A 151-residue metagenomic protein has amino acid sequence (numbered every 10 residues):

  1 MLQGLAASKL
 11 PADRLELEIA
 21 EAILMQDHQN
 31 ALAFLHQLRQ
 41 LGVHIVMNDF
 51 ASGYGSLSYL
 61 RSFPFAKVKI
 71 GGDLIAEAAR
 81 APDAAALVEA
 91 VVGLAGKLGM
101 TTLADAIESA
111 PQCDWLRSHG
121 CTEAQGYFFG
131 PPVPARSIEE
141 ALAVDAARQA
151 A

Functional and structural regions predicted by a protein language model:
M1-G4, A33-L41, A90: Catalytic-core regions built around general acid/base machinery
L5-P11, E77: Phosphate/pyrophosphate-binding loops at sites that engage ATP/ADP/AMP, CoA/4′-phosphopantetheine, polyphosphate
R14-Q29, L41-A151: EAL-family c-di-GMP phosphodiesterase catalytic domain
